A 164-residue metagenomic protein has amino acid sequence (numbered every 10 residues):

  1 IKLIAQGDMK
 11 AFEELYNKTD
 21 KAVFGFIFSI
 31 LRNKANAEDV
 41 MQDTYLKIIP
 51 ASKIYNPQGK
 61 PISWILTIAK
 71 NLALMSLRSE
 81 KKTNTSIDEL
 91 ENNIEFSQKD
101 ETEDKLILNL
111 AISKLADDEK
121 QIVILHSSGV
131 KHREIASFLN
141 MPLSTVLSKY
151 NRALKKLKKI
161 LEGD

Functional and structural regions predicted by a protein language model:
A5-E14, F24-D43, F138, L143 (+1 more regions): Short, charged helix-capping/linker segments at alpha-helix termini
A5-Q6, R32, D43-K60, S79-E80: Sigma70-family region 2
G25, D39-L46, P50, G59-N71 (+1 more regions): Structural recognition of an alpha-helix C-terminal capping motif at a helix-to-coil junction
P50-P57, T67-I87: Arg/Lys-rich amphipathic alpha helix in sigma70-family domain 2
L74, R133, L139-D164: DNA-recognition helix of helix-turn-helix
M75, K81-K105: Internal acidic/polar
T102, I112-E119: Short helix-coil-helix linker/hinge
I122-V123: A short pre-motif secondary-structure segment
